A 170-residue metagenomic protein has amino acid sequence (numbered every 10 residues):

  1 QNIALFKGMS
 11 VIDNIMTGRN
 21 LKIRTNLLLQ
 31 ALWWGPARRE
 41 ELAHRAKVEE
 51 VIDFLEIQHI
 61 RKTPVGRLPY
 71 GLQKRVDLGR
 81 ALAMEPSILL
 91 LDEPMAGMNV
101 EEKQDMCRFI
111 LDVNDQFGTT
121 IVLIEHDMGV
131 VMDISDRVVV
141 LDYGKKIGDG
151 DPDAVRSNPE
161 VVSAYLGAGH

Functional and structural regions predicted by a protein language model:
Q1-H170: Glycine-rich phosphate-binding loops of nucleotide-dependent enzymes
